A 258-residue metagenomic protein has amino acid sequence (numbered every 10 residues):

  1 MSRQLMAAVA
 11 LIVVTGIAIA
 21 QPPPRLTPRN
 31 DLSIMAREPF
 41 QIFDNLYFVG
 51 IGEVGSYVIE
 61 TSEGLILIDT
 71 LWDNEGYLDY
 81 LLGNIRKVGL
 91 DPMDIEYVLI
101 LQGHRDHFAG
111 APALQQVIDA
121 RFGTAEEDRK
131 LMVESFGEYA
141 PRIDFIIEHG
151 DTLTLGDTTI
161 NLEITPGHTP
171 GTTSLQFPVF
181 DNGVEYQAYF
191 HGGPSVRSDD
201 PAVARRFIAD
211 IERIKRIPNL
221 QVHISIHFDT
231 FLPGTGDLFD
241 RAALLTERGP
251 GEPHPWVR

Functional and structural regions predicted by a protein language model:
M1-M6: Bacterial N-terminal signal peptides that target proteins for export
A7-G16: Bacterial N-terminal signal peptides
A18-A20: Boundary at the C-terminal end of the N-terminal hydrophobic targeting segment
L32-V88, S174-P194: Conserved beta-strand hairpin/beta-sheet module of binuclear metal-dependent hydrolase folds, prominently
N45, I59, D69, Q102 (+4 more regions): Divalent metal-coordination and catalytic microenvironments
F48-V49, V58-E60, I66-I68, E96-I100 (+5 more regions): Structural recognition of the beta-strand scaffold that forms the well-ordered cores of secreted hydrolase catalytic
L65, W72-N74, R142, T152-T154 (+2 more regions): Metallo-beta-lactamase
E75-D79, I85-T152: Active-site HxH/HxHxD metal-binding segment of metal-dependent hydrolases
